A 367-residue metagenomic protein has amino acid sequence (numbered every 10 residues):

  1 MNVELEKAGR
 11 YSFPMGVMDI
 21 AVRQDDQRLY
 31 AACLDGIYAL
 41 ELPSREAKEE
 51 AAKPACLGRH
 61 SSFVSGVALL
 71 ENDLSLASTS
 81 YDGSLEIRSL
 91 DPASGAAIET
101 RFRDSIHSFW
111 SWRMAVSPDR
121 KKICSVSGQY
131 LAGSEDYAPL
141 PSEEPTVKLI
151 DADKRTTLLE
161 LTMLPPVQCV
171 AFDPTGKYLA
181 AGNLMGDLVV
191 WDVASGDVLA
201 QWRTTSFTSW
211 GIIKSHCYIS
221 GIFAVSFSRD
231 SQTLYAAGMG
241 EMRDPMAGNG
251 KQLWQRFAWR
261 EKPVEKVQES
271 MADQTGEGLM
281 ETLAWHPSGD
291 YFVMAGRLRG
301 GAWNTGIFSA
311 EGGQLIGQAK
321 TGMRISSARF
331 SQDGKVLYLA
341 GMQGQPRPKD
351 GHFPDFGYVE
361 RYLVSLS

Functional and structural regions predicted by a protein language model:
M1-S367: WD40-repeat beta-propeller superdomains and closely related acidic/aromatic-rich repeat-like regions
